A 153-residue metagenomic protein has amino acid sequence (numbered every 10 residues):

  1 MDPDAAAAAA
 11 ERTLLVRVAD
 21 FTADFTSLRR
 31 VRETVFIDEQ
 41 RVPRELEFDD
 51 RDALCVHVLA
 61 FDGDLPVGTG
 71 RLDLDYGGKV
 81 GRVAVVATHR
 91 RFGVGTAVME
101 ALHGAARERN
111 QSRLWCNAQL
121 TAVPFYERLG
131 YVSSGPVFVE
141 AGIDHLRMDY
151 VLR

Functional and structural regions predicted by a protein language model:
M1-T22: Conserved N-terminal entry element of GNAT/NAT acetyltransferase domains
R32, Y126, Y131: Conserved active-site tyrosine of GNAT-family acetyltransferases
E33-G63: Active-site rim helix/loop that mediates acceptor-substrate recognition in acyltransferases
A53-L54, Y76, E140-D144: Short acidic/glycine-enriched loop/turn segments that link adjacent beta-strands
L59, L65-D73, K79-A84: Conserved beta-strand in the GNAT
V85, R91-G104: Conserved acetyl-CoA-binding loop-helix of GNAT-fold acetyltransferases
M99, A105-Q119: Conserved GNAT acetyl-CoA-binding A-motif
L120, V139-R153: C-terminal "cap" of GNAT-fold acetyltransferases
